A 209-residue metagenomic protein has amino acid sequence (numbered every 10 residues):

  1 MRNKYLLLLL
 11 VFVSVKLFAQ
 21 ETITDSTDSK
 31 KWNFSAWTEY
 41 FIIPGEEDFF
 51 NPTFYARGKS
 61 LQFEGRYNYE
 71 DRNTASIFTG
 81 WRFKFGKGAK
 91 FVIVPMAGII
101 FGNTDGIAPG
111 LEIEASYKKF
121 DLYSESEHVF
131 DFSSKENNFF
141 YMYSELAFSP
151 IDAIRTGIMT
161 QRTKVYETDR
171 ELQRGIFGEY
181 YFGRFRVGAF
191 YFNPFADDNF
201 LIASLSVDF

Functional and structural regions predicted by a protein language model:
M1-K31, F209: Cleavable N-terminal export/targeting peptides
T22-I23, W32-S35, E46-E47, S60 (+4 more regions): Outer-membrane beta-barrel transmembrane domain signature
S26-Y40, P95: Transmembrane beta-strand segments of Gram-negative outer membrane beta-barrel proteins
W37-P44, A56-G58: Alpha-helical transmembrane segments and their cytosolic membrane-interface
I42-N51, G65-Y67: Surface-exposed strand-loop-strand hairpins of Gram-negative outer-membrane beta-barrel proteins
F50-T53, F78-G80: Short secondary-structure capping/turn segments at boundaries of alpha-helices and beta-strands
P52-Q62: Short, flexible N-terminal segments of the mature chain
A75-I99: Glycine/small-residue-rich loop that forms an oxyanion/phosphate-binding "nest" at active or ligand-binding sites
